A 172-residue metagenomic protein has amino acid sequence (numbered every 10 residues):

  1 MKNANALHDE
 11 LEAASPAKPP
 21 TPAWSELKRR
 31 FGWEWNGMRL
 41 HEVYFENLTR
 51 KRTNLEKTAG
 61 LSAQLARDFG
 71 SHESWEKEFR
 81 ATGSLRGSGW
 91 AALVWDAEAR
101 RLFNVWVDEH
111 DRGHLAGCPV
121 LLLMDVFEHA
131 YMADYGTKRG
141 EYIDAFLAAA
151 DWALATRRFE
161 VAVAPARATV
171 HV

Functional and structural regions predicted by a protein language model:
M1-V172: Feature for soluble, non-membrane regions of globular proteins
